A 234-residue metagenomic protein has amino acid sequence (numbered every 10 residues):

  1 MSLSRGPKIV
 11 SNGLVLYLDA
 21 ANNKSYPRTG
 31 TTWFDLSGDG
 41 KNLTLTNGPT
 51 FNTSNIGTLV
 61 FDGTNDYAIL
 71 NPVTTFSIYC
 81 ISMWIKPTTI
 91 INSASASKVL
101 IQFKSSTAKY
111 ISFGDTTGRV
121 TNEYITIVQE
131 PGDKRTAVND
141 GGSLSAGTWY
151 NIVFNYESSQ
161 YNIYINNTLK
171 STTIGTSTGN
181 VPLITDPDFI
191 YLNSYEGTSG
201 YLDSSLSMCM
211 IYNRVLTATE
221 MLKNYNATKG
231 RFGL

Functional and structural regions predicted by a protein language model:
M1-N65, E220-L234: Extracytoplasmic low-complexity segments
M1-R5, E130-P131, R135, I184-S207: Extracellular glycan-interaction patches encoded by glycine-rich segments
G6-P7, A108-G114, T136, S199: Parallel beta-helix/beta-solenoid repeats that form elongated, surface-exposed shafts/blades used for receptor binding
K8-N12, F51-T53, T74-F76, G118-R119 (+2 more regions): Extracellular/periplasmic catalytic domains that process cell-envelope and extracellular macromolecules
L16-A20, D35, G63, C80-I90 (+5 more regions): Short hydrophobic/aromatic patches on beta-strands that form ligand-binding or substrate-lining surfaces
A20-G30, G38-G40, N65, K86-N92 (+7 more regions): Acidic glycine-/aspartate-rich tracts in secreted/extracellular proteins
T32-S37, V60-D62, I81-S82, N92-T107 (+4 more regions): Aromatic-rich beta-strand patches that line glycan-recognition/binding surfaces of extracellular proteins
S37-N65, P72-T75, I81-N92, S112-G179: Extracellular glycan-interaction surfaces
